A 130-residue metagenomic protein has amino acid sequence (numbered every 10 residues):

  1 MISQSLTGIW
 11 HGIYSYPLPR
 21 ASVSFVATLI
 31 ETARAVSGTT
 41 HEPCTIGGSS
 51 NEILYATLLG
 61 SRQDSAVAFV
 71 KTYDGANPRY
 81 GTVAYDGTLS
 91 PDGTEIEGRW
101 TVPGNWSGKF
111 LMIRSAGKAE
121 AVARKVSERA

Functional and structural regions predicted by a protein language model:
M1-A130: Central antiparallel beta-sheet cores of small beta-barrel/beta-sandwich binding domains
